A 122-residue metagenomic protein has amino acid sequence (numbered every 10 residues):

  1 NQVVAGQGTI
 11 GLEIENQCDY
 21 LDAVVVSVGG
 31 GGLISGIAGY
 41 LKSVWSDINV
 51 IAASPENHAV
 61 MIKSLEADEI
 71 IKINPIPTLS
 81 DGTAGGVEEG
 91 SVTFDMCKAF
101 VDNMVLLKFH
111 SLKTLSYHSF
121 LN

Functional and structural regions predicted by a protein language model:
N1-N122: PLP-dependent amino-acid enzyme catalytic core
